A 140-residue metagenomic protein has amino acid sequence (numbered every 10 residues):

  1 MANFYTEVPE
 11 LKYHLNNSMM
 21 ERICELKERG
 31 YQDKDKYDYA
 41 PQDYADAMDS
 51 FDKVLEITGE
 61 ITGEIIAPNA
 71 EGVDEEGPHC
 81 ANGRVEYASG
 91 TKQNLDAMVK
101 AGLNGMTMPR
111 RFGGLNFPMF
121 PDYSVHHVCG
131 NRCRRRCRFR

Functional and structural regions predicted by a protein language model:
M1-A81, V85: Extended, charge-enriched "interface" segments that sit outside catalytic cores
G90-R140: Internal helix-loop-helix
